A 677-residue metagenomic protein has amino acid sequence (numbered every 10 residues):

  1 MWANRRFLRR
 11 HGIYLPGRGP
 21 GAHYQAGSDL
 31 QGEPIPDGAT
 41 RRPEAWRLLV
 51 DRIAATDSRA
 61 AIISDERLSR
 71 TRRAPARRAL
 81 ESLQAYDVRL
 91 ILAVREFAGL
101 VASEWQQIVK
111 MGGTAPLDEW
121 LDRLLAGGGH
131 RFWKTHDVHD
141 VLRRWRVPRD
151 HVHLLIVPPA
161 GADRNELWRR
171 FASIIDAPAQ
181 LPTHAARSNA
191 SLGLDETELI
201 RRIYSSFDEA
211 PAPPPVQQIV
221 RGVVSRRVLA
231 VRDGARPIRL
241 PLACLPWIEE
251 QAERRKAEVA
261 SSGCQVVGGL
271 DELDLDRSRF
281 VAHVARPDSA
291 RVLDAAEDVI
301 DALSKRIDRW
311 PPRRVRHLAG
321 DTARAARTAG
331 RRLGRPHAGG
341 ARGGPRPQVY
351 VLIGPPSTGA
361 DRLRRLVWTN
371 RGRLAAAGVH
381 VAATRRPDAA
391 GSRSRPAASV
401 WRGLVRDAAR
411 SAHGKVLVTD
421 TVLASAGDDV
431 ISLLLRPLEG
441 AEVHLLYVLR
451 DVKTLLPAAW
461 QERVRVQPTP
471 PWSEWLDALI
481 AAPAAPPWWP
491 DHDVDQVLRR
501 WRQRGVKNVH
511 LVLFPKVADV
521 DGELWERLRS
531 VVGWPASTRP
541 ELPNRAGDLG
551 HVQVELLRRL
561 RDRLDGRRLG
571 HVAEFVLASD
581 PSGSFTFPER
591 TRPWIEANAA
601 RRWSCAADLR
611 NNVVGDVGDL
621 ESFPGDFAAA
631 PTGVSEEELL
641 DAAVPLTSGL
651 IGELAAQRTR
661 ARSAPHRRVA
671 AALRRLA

Functional and structural regions predicted by a protein language model:
M1-A677: Anion-recognition interface
